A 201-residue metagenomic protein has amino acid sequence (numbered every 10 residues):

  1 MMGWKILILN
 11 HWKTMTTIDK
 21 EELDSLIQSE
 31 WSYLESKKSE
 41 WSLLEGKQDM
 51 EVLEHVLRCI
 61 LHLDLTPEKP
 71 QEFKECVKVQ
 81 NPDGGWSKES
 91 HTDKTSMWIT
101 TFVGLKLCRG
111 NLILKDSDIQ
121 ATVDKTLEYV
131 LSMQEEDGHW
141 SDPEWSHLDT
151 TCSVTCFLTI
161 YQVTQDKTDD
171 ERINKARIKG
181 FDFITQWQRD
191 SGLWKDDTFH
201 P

Functional and structural regions predicted by a protein language model:
M1-E21, L43-Q71, K88-K125, E136-I178 (+1 more regions): An alpha-helical repeat/solenoid feature that recognizes helix-turn-helix modules
D19, L23-L26, E35, K78 (+1 more regions): Short, conserved catalytic or adaptor-binding loops enriched in Gly and charged residues
S25-K47: Intrinsically disordered, low-complexity polar segments enriched in Ser/Thr/Pro and acidic
E30, L34, C76-V77, V130 (+2 more regions): Buried hydrophobic core positions in alpha-solenoid tandem helical repeats
G85: Serine-hydrolase catalytic machinery in alpha/beta-hydrolase-like enzymes
